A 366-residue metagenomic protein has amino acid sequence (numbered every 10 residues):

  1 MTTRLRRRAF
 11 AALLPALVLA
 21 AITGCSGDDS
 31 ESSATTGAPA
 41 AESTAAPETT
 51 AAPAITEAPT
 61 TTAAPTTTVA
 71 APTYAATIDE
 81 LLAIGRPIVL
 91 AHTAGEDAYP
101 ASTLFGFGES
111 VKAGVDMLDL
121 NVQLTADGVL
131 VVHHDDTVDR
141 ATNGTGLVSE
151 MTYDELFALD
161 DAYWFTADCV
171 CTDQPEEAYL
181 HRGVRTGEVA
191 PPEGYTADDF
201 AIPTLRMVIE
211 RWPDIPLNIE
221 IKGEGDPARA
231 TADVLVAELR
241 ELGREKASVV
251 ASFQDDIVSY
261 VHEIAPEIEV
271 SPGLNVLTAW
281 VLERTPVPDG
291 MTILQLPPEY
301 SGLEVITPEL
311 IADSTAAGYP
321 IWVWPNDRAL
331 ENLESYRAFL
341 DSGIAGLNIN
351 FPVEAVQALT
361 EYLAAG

Functional and structural regions predicted by a protein language model:
M1-T2, V270: Accessible peptide chain termini
T2-L14: Bacterial N-terminal signal peptides that target proteins for export
A20-G24: C-terminal motif of bacterial Sec signal peptides marking the signal peptidase cleavage site
C25-E42, I55, A63-G366: Phosphate-group recognition and catalysis centered on beta-loop-alpha active-site segments
